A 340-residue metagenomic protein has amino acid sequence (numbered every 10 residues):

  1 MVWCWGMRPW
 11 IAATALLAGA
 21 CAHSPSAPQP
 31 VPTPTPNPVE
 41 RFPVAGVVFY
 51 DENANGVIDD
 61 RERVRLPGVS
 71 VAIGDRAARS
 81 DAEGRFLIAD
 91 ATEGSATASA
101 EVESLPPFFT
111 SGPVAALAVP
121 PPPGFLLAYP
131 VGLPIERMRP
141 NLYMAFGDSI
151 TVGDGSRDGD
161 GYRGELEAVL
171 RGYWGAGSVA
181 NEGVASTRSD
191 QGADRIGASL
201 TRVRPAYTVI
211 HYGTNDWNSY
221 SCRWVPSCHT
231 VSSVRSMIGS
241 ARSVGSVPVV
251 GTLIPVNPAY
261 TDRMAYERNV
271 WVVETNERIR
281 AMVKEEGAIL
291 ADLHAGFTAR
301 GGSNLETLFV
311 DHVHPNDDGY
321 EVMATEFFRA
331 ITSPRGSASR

Functional and structural regions predicted by a protein language model:
P36-R41, V47-L66: Structural motif
V44-Y50, G84, V131: A short, amphipathic beta-strand motif
I58, R65, A72-L87: Short, acidic Ser/Thr/Gly-rich low-complexity loop/linker segments typical of extracellular and cell-surface proteins
L87-T97: Short Pro-Gly-centered beta-turn/loop motif in secreted/extracellular proteins
S95-A128: A short, solvent-exposed loop/turn motif at the edges and junctions of modular extracellular/periplasmic domains
G132-A185, G197-R204: Serine-esterase "nucleophile elbow" of acetyl-processing enzymes
H211-W217, M237-V273, H294: Active-site segments of SGNH/GDSL-like serine hydrolases that catalyze O-acetyl group transfer/hydrolysis on lipids
P255-R340: Catalytic His-Asp segment of secreted/periplasmic serine-dependent ester chemistry enzymes
